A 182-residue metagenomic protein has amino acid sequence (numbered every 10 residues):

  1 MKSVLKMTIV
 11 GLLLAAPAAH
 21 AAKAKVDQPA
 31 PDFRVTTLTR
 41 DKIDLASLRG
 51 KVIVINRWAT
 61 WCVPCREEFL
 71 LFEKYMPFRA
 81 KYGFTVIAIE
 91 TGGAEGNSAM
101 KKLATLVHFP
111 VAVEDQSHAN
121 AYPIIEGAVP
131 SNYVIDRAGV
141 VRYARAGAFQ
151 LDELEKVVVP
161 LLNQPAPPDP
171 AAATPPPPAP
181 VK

Functional and structural regions predicted by a protein language model:
K6-A16: Bacterial N-terminal signal peptides
H20-L45: N-terminal "domain-start" segment that seeds a small globular fold
A30, N163-K182: Non-globular targeting/processing and membrane-anchoring segments
A30-P31, I53, V129-S131: Short loop/turn microsegments at loop-to-beta-strand junctions
D44-V63: Short active-site neighborhood of thiol/selenol oxidoreductases, capturing the structured segment around
R49-I53, Y82-T85, V107-F109, R137: Loop/turn elements at helix/coil->beta-strand transitions in domains of secreted/extracellular proteins
R66-L106, Q116-A121: Structural microenvironment flanking redox-active thiols in thiol-disulfide oxidoreductases
L103-F109, V113-V159: Thiol/disulfide oxidoreductase modules built on the thioredoxin-like
